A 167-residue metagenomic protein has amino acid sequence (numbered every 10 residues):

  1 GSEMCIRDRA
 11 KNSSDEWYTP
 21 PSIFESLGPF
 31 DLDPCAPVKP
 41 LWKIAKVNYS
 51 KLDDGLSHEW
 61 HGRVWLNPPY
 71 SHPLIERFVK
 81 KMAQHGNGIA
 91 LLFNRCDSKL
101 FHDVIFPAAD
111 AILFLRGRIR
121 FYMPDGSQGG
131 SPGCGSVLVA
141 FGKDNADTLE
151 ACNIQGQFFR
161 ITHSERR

Functional and structural regions predicted by a protein language model:
G1-I6: Short, small-residue-biased leader/transition segments that mark boundaries at the very start of proteins
R7-R167: Class I S-adenosyl-L-methionine-dependent methyltransferase catalytic core
